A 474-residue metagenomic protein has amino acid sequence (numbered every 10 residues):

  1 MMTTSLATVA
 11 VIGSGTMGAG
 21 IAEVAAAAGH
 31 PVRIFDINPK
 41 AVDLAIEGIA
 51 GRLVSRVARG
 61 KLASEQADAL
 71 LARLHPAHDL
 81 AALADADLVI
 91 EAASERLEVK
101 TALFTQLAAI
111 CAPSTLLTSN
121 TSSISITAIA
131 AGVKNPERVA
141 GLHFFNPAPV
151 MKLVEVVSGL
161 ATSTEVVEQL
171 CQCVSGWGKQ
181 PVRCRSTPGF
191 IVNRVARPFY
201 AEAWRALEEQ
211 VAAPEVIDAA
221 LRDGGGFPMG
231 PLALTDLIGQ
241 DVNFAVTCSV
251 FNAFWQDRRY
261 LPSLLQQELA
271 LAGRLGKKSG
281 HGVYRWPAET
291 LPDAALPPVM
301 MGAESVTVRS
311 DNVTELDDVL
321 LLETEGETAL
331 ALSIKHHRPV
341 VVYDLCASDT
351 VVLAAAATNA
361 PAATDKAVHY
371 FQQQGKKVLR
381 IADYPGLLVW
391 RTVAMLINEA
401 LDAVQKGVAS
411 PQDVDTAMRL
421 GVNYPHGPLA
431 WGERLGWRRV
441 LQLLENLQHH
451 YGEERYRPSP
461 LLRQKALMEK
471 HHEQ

Functional and structural regions predicted by a protein language model:
M2-R52, H75, A303-D311, H336-V340 (+1 more regions): NAD(P)+-binding Rossmann beta1-loop-alpha1 motif at the extreme N-terminus of oxidoreductases
T3-S5, A28-H30, K179-S186, P198 (+1 more regions): NAD(P)-dependent Rossmann-like dehydrogenase/reductase catalytic/cofactor-binding core
I12, G20, L70, A77 (+4 more regions): Structural motif
R33, H75, I90, A140-L142 (+3 more regions): Hydrophobic/aromatic beta-strand patches that form the interior of the parallel beta-sheet core in alpha/beta enzyme
A41, V57-L116, I124, T307 (+1 more regions): Rossmann-like NAD(P)-binding element
L62-H75, E137-R138, K179, R338 (+1 more regions): A short helix-to-beta-strand connector/capping loop
A102-V150, S158-C171, V319-T364: Rossmann-fold NAD(P)-binding glycine/threonine-rich loop
I191-R194, A203-A206: Conserved anion/nucleotide-ligand pocket segment
